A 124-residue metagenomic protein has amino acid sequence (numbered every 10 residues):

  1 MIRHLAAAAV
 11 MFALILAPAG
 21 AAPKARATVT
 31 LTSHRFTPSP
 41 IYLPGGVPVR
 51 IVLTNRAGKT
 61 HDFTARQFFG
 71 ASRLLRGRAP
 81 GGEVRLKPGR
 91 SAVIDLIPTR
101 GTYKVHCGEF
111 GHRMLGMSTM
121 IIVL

Functional and structural regions predicted by a protein language model:
M1-H4: Positively charged n-region of N-terminal signal peptides that target proteins for export
A6-A17: Bacterial N-terminal signal peptides
G20-L124: Extracytoplasmic copper-binding redox domains, predominantly the cupredoxin/blue-copper superfamily
